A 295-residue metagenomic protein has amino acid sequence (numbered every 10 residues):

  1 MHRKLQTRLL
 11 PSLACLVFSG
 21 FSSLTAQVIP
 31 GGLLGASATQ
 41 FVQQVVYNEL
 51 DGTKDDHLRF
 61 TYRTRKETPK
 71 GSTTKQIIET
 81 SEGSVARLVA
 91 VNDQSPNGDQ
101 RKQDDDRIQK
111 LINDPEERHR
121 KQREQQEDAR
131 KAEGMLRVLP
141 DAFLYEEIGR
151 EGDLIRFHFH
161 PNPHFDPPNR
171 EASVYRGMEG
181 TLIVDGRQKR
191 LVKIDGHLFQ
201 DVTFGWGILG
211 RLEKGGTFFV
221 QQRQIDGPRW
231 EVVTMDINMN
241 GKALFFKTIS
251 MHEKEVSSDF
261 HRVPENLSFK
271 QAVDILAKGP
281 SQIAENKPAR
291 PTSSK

Functional and structural regions predicted by a protein language model:
M1, A26-Q27: Initiator methionine at the very start of the polypeptide chain
M1-T7: N-terminal secretory signal peptides that target proteins for export/translocation
R8-L10, L191: A ubiquitous, low-specificity "background" feature that marks scattered single residues across proteins without
P11-S23: Bacterial N-terminal signal peptides
Q27-E179, R187-V192, H197-G216, Q221-R229 (+1 more regions): Structured extracytoplasmic
T234-D236: M16 family metallopeptidases and their MPP-like homologs
